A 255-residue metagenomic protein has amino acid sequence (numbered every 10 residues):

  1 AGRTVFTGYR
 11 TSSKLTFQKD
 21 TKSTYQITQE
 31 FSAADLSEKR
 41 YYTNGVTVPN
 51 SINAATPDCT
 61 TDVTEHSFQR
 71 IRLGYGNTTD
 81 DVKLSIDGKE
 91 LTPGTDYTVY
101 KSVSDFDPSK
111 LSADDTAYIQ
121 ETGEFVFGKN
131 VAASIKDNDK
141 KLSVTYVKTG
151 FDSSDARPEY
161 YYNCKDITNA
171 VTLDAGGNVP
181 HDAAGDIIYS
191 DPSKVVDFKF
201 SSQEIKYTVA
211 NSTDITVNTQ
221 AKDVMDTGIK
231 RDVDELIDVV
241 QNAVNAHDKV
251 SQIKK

Functional and structural regions predicted by a protein language model:
A1-K255: S/T-rich, low-complexity, solvent-exposed segments of bacterial secretion/appendage proteins
